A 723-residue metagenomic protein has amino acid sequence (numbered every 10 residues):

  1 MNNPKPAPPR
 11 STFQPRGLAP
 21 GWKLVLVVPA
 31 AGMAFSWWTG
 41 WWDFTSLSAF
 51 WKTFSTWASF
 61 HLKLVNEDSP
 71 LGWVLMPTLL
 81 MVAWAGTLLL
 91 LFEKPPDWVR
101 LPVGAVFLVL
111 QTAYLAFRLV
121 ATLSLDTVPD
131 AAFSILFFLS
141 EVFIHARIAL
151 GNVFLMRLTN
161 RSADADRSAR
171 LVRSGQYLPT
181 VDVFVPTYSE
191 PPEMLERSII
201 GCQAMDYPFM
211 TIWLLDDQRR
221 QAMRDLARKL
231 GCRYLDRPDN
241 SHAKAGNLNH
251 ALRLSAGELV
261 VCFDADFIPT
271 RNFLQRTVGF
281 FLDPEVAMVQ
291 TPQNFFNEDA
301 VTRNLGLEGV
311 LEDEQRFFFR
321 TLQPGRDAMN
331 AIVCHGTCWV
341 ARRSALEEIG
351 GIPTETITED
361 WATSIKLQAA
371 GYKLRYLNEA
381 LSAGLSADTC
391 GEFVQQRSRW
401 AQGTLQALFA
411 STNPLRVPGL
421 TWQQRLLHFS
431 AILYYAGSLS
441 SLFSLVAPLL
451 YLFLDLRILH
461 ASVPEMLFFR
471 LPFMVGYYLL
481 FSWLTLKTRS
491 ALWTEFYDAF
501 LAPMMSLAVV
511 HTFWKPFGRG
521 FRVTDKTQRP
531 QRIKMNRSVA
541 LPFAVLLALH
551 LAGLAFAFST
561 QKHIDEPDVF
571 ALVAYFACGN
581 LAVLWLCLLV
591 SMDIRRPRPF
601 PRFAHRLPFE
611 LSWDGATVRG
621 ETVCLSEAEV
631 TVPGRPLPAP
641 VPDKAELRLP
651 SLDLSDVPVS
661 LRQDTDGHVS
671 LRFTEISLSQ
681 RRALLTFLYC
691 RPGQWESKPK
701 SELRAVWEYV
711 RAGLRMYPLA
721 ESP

Functional and structural regions predicted by a protein language model:
N2-G175, A227, G437-S438, H563 (+2 more regions): N-terminal membrane-anchoring/stem segments of glycan-assembly enzymes
W41-A49, T87-V142, Y434-R519, M535-P599: Membrane-embedded multi-pass helical conduit in multi-pass membrane proteins, especially envelope-biosynthetic
L158-T159, L235-L259, R271-I357, Q368-A369 (+1 more regions): Long helical/loop segments within the catalytic core of UDP-sugar-dependent glycosyltransferases, especially the large
T180-D182, T211, A362: Cell-envelope/extracellular polymer assembly enzymes that use nucleotide-activated donors
I200-F209: Short, acidic, metal-binding catalytic loop of nucleotide-sugar glycosyltransferases
D216-M223, D239-N240: A conserved acidic beta->alpha catalytic loop
D264-I268: The conserved acidic donor/metal-binding loop of glycosyltransferases
I533-P723: Structured alpha-helical
